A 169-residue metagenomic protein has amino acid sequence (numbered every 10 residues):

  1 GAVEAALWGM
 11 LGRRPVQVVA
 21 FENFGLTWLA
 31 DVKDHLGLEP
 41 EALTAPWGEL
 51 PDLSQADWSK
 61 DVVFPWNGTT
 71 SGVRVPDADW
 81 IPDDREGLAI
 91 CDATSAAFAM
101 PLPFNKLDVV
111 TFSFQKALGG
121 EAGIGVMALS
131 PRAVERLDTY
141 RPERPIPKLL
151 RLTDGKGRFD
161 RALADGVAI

Functional and structural regions predicted by a protein language model:
G1-Q17, G25-W28: Conserved beta-loop-alpha segment that forms the PLP phosphate-binding cup at the N-terminus of a helix
V19, L43-T44, V63-W66, I90-C91 (+2 more regions): Short beta-strand segments
T27-G37: Active-site-proximal loop->helix
H35-A45: A glycine-rich helix N-cap at a beta->alpha junction
P46-F98: Active-site phosphate-binding strand-loop segment of PLP-dependent enzymes
V73-D77, A99-N105, E121-G125, R136-Y140: A short secondary-structure junction signal
F104-Q115: Conserved active-site segment immediately N-terminal to the catalytic lysine that forms the internal aldimine
Q115-I169: Active-site C-terminal subdomain of aminotransferase-like
